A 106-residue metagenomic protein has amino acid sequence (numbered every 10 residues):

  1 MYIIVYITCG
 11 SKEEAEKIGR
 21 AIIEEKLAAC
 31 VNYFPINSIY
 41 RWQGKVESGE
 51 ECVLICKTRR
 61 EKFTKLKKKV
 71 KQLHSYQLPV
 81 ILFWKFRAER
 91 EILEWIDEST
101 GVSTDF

Functional and structural regions predicted by a protein language model:
M1-F106: Positively charged, small/polar-rich N-terminal and surface patches that mediate targeting and assembly and bind
